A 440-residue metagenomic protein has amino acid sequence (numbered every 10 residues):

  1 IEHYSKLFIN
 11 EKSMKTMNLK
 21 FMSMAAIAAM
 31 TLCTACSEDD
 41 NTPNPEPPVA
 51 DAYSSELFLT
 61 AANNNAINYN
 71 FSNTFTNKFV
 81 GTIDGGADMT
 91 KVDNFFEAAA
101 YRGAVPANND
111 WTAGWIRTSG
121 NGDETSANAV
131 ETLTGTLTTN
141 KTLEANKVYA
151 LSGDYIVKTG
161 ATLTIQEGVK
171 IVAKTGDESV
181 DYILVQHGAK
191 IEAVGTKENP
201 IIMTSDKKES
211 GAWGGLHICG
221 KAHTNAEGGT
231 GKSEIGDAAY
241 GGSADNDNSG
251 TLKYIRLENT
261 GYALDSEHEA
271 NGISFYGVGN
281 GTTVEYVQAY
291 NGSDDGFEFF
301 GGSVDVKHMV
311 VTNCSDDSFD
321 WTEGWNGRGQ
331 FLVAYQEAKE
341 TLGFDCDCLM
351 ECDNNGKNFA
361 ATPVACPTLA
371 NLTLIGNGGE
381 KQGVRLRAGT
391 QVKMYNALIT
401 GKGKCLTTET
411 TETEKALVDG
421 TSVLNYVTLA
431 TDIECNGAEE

Functional and structural regions predicted by a protein language model:
I1-T16: Short, Lys/Arg-enriched N-terminal segments with co-localized hydrophobic residues within the first ~10-30 amino acids
K15-S23: Bacterial N-terminal signal peptides that target proteins for export
T31-A35: C-terminal motif of bacterial Sec signal peptides marking the signal peptidase cleavage site
S37-D40: Bacterial signal peptide processing site
T42-A145, L151-L163, K174-K190, G195 (+3 more regions): Extracellular beta-rich repeat passengers
